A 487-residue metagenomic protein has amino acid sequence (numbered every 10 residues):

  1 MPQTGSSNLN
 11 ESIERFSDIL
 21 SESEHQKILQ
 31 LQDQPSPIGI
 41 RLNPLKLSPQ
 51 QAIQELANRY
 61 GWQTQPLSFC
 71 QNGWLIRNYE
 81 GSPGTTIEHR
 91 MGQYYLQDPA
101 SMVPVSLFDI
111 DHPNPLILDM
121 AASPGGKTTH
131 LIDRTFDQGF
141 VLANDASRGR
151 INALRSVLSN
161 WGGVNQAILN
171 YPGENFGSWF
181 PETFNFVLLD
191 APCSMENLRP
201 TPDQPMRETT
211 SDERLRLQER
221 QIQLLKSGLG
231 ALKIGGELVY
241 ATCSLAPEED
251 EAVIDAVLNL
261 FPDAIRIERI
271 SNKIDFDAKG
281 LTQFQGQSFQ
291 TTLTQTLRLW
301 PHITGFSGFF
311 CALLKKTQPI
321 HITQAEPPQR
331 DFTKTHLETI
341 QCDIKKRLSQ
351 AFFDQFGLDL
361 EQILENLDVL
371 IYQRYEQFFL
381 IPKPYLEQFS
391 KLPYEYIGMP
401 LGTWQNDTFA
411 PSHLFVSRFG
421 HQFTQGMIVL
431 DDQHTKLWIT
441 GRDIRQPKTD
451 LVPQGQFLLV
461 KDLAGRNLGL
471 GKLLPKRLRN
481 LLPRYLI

Functional and structural regions predicted by a protein language model:
M1-L20, Q26-I53, A57-R59, S307-F310 (+1 more regions): Polybasic, low-complexity RNA-engagement segments
I38-M102: Conserved AdoMet
H112, G177-L188: A short acidic, Gly/Pro-enriched loop at the edge of an enzyme's catalytic core that lines a small-molecule cofactor
N114-S123: Conserved class I S-adenosyl-L-methionine
P124-D137: Conserved SAM-binding loop of SAM-dependent methyltransferases across substrates and taxa, primarily the Class I
F136, L232-I234: Helix-to-beta-strand junctions that scaffold the AdoMet/dcAdoMet cofactor pocket in Class I SAM-dependent enzymes
N144-P181: S-adenosyl-L-methionine
G149, N185-S227, C243-E251, D277 (+1 more regions): Mobile active-site "lid"/loop adjacent to the S-adenosyl-L-methionine
